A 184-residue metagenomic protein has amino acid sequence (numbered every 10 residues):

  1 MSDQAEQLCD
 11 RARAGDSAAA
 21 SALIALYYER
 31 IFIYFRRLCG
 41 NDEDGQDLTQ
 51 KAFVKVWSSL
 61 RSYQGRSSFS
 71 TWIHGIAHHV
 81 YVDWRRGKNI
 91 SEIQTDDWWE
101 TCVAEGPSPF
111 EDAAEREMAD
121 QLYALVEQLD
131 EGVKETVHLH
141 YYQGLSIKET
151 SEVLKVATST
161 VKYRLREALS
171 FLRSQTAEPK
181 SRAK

Functional and structural regions predicted by a protein language model:
M1-A5, S91-E115, A119: Internal acidic/polar
M1-R30, R37, A124-E127, S170 (+2 more regions): N-terminal module of bacterial RNA polymerase sigma factors
L8, F32, D42-S59: Conserved RNAP core-binding helix
R13-A14, R37-G40, F53-S68, G87-N89: Sigma70-family region 2
L26-E29, R37-L38, A119, H138-L145: Short helix-capping/turn signature of helix-turn-helix
D47-V54, S67-H79: Structural recognition of an alpha-helix C-terminal capping motif at a helix-to-coil junction
R61-Q64, G75-T95, E115, R173: Arg/Lys-rich amphipathic alpha helix in sigma70-family domain 2
H78, V82, V133, Y142 (+2 more regions): DNA-recognition helix of helix-turn-helix
